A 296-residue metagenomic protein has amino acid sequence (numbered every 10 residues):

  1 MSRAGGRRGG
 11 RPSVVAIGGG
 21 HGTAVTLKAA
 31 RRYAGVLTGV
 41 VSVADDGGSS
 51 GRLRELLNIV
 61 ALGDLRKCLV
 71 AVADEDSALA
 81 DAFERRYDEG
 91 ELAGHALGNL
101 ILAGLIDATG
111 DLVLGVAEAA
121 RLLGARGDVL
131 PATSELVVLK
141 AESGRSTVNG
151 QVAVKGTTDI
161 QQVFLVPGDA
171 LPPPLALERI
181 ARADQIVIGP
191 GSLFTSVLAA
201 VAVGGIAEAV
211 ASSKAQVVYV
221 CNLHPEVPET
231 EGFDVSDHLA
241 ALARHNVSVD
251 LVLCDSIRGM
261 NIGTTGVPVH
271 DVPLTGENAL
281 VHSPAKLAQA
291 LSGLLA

Functional and structural regions predicted by a protein language model:
S2-G10, K28-Y33, V41-N58, G156-T157 (+5 more regions): Conserved phosphate- and dinucleotide-binding cores of soluble alpha/beta proteins, encompassing both enzyme active
S2-R3, G232-A296: C-terminal functional extensions of proteins
A16, G39-V40, Y219, V252: Structural beta-sheet core signal
I17-H21, G189-S192: Glycine-rich beta-strand-to-loop/alpha-helix junction loops that act as flexible
S42-T158, F164, A290-L295: Electropositive, gly/pro-rich neighborhoods at or near active sites that engage anionic ligands
V43-G47, E135-V137, L223-P225, S256-G259 (+1 more regions): Glycine-rich beta-alpha junction loops
R145, G150-I160, F164, A200-L223 (+3 more regions): P-loop/Walker A phosphate-binding loop and immediately adjacent motor/lid segment at beta-alpha junctions
